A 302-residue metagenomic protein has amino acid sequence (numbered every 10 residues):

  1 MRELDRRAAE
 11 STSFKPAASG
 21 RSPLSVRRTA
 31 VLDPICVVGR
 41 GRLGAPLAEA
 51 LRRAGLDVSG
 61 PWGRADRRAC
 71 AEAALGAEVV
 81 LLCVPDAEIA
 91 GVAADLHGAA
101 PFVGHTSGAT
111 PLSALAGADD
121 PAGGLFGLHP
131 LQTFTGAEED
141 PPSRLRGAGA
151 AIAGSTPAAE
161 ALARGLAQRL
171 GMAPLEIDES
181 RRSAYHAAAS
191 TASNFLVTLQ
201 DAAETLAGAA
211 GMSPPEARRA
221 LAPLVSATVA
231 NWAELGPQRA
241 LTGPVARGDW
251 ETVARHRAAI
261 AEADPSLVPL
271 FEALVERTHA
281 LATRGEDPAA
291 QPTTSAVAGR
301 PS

Functional and structural regions predicted by a protein language model:
R2-G76: NAD(P)+-binding Rossmann beta1-loop-alpha1 motif at the extreme N-terminus of oxidoreductases
P16, R219-S302: NAD(P)-dependent Rossmann-like dehydrogenase/reductase catalytic/cofactor-binding core
L32-P34, A100, G147: Phosphate-coordination loops involved in phosphoryl transfer and adenosine-cofactor binding
A45-L47, A65-E139: Rossmann-like NAD(P)(H) cofactor-binding subdomain of soluble oxidoreductases
L47, A54, A118, D140-E234: Internal alpha-helical scaffold of NAD(P)-dependent oxidoreductase catalytic cores
P121, L131-P142, S155-T156, Q238 (+1 more regions): Predominantly flavin-linked oxidoreductase catalytic cores and closely associated redox partners
